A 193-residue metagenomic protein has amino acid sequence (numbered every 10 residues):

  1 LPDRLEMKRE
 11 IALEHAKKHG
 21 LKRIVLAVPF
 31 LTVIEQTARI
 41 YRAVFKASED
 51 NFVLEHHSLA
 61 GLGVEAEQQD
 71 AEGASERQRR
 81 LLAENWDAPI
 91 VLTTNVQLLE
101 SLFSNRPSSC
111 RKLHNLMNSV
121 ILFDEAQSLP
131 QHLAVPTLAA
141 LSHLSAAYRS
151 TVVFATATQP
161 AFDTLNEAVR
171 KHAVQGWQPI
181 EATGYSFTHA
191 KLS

Functional and structural regions predicted by a protein language model:
P2-G20, I40-R42: Walker A/P-loop NTP-binding motif
K17-H19, K46-E49, L82-N85, L113-L116 (+1 more regions): Conserved catalytic network of the ASCE P-loop NTPase/AAA+ motor domain
G20-K22, S48-F52, M117-S119, Y148-S150 (+1 more regions): Short glycine-/polar-rich loops that comprise or flank the Walker A/P-loop and associated switch/sensor motifs
L21-K46, V53-G61, A161-D163: Conserved Walker A/P-loop ATP-binding site and its immediately adjacent core in helicase/helicase-like ATPase domains
L31-V33, A60-L62, V96-L99, S128 (+2 more regions): Conserved nucleotide-binding/hydrolysis micro-motifs of P-loop NTPases
K46-F103: Inter-Walker segment of RecA-like/P-loop motor cores
N95-L99, P107-A147, V152: SF2 helicase catalytic motif II
T158-S193: Interdomain hinge/linker at the junction between the two RecA-like core domains of SF2 helicases
